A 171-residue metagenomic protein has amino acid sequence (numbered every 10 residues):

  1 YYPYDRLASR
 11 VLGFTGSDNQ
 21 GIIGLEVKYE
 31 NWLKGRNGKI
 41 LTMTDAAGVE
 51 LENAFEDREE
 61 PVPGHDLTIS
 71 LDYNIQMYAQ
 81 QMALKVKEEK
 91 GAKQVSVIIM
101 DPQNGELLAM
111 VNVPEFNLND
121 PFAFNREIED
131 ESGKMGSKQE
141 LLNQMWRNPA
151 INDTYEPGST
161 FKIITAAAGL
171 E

Functional and structural regions predicted by a protein language model:
Y1-G64: Small/polar-residue-rich segments within soluble enzyme cores
P3-D5, L107-V111: Amphipathic coiled-coil signal-relay and dimerization helices
T15, A109-E115: Short beta->alpha transition motifs characteristic of CBS
N19, R36, K90, E115 (+1 more regions): A generic secondary-structure signal for well-formed alpha-helical elements
V49, G105-E106: Residue-level signal for well-ordered, solvent-exposed loop/turn and beta-edge residues enriched in charged/polar side
E60-Q103, M110, F122-E171: Active-site loop and adjoining helix of the penicillin-binding protein/serine DD-peptidase-beta-lactamase fold
L118-D120: Cytochrome P450 core scaffold surrounding the K-helix E-X-X-R motif and the conserved "meander" helix-loop region
